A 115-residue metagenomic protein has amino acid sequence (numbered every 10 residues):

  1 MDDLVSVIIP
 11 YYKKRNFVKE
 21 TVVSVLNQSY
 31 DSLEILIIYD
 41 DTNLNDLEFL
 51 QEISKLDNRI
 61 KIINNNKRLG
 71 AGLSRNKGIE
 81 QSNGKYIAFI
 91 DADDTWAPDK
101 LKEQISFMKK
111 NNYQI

Functional and structural regions predicted by a protein language model:
M1-I115: Nucleotide-sugar donor-binding/catalytic module of glycosyltransferases that assemble extracellular/cell-envelope
